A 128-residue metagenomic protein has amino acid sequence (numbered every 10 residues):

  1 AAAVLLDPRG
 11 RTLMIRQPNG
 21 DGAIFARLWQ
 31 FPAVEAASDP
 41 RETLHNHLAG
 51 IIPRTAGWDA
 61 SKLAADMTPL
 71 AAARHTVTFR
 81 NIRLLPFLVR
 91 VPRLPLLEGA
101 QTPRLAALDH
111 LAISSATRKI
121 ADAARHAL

Functional and structural regions predicted by a protein language model:
A1-L128: Intrinsically disordered, low-complexity, charged terminal extensions of DNA damage-control enzymes
